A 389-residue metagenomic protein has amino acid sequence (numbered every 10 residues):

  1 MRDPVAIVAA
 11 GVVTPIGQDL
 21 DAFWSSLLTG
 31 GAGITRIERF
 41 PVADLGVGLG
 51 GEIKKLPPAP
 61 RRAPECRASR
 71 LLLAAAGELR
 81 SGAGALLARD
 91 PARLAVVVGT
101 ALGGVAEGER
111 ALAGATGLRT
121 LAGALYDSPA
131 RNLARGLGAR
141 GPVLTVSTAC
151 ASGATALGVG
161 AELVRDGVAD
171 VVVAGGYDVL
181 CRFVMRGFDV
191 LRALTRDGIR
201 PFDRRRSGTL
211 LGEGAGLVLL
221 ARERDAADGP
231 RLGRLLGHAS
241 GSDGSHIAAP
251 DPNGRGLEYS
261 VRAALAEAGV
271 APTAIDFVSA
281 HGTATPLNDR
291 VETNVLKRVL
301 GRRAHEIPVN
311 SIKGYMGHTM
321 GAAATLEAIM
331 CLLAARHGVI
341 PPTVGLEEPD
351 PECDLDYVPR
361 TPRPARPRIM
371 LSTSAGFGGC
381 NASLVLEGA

Functional and structural regions predicted by a protein language model:
M1-R2, T35-A74, R93, A101-L112 (+6 more regions): Conserved catalytic cysteine-centered active-site region of acyl-thioester-dependent Claisen-condensing enzymes
M1-R62, G84, T100, E223-R234 (+3 more regions): ACP-dependent fatty acid/polyketide chain-elongation machinery
R2, A83-V97, A113-L118, R131-V143 (+7 more regions): Structural signature of cysteine-dependent C-C bond-forming condensing enzymes
P4-V8, L20, L28-R36, G198-A268 (+1 more regions): Condensing-enzyme catalytic core mediating Claisen C-C bond formation in acyl metabolism
I7-A9, L27, A76, V96 (+12 more regions): Conserved small-residue
P15, A149, T283-T285, G314-G321 (+1 more regions): Glycine-rich phosphate/pyrophosphate-binding beta-alpha loops
Q18, E107-A111, F183-G187, S245-A248 (+3 more regions): Short acidic, glycine/serine/threonine-rich loops at helix termini
I247-G254, T283-L300, T319-L326: Short glycine/threonine-rich loop-to-helix capping motif typified by GTGT followed within a few residues by an Asp-Pro
